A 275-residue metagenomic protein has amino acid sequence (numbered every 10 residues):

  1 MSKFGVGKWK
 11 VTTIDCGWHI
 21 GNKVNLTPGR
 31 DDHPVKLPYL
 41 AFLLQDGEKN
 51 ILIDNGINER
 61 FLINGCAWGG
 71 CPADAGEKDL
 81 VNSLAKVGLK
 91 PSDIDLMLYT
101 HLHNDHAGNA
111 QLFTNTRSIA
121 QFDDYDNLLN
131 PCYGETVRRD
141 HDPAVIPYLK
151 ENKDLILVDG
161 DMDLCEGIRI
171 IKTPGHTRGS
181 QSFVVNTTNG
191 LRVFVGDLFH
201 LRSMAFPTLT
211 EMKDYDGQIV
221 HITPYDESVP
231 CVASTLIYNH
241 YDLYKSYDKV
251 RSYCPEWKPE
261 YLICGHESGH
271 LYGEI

Functional and structural regions predicted by a protein language model:
M1-K3, A75-K78, S83-L89, D93 (+2 more regions): Metallo-beta-lactamase
F4-K10, W18-N82, S182-G196: Conserved beta-strand hairpin/beta-sheet module of binuclear metal-dependent hydrolase folds, prominently
C16, N55-I57, L102, D124 (+3 more regions): Active-site metal-binding loops of divalent metal-dependent hydrolases
I20, E59-F61, D126, R202 (+1 more regions): Feature marks short, surface-exposed loop/turn motifs that line or immediately flank catalytic pockets and channel
A73-N82, N189-I275: Cap/insert and terminal regions of metallo-dependent hydrolase folds
I94-D105: Metallo-beta-lactamase
A110-T114: Short, conserved loop/helix-junction motifs that constitute active-site signature segments in enzyme catalytic cores
I171-Q181: Active-site glycine- and acidic-residue-rich loops that bind and position anionic ligands or nucleotide-like cofactors
